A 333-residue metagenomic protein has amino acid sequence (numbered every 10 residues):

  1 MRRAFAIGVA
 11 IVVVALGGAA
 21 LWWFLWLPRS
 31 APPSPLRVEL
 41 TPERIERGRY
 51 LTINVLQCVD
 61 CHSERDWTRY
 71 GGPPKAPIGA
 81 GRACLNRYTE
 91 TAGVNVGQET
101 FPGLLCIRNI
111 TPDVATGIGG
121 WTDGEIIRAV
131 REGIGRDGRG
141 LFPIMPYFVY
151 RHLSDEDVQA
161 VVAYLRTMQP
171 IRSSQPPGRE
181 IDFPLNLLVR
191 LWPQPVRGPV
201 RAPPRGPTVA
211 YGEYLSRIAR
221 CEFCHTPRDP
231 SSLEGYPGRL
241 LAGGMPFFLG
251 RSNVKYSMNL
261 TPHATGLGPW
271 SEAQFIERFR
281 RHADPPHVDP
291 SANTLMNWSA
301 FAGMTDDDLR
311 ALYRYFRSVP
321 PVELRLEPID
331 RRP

Functional and structural regions predicted by a protein language model:
M1-P32: N-terminal type II signal-anchor transmembrane helix that functions as the membrane-insertion/stop-transfer segment
A10, Y147-F148, L153-Y211, D308-Y315: Extended surface/linker regions that mediate inter-domain or inter-protein docking in multi-component redox
S30-I53, V189-R217, P269: Electrostatic cytochrome c docking/interface patches
P42-V59, D155, V209-E222, A273 (+2 more regions): Sequence context surrounding c-type heme c attachment/ligation sites in exported
G48, V55-R65, I126, V161 (+5 more regions): The canonical Cys-X-X-Cys-His
L56, I78-E125, F148-V158, R239-R278 (+2 more regions): Electron-transfer interface patches adjacent to heme c in soluble/periplasmic c-type cytochromes and di-/multiheme
C61-W67, R131, P146, R166-T167 (+4 more regions): Detector for the c-type heme attachment site
G120-E125, G135-F142, E234, S271-E277 (+4 more regions): Extended intrinsically disordered, low-complexity coil regions enriched in Ser, Thr, Gly, Ala and often Pro
